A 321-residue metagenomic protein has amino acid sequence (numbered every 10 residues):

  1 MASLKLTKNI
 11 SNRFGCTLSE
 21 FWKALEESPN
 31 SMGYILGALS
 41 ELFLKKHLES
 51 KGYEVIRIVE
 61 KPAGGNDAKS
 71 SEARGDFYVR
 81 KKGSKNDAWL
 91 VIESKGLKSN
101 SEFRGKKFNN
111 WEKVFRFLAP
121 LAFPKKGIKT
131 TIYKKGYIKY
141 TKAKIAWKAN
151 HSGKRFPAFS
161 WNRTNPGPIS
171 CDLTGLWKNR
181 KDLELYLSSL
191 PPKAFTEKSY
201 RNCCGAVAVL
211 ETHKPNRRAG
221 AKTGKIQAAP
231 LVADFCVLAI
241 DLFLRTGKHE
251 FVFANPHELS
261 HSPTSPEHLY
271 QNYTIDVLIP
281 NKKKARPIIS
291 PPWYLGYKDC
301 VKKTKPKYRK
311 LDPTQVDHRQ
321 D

Functional and structural regions predicted by a protein language model:
M1-I56, E60-S70, K81-G83, E102-R104 (+4 more regions): Interdomain/boundary linker segments immediately adjacent to catalytic/signaling cores
P62, K98, E258: Residue-level detector of flexible, active-site-proximal loop/helix-junction positions within diverse enzyme catalytic
A68-E72, L231-V232: A short catalytic or substrate-binding loop motif that flags glycine-/basic-rich loops and adjacent residues that bind
S71, Y78-S94: Active-site beta-strand-loop-beta-strand hairpin of nuclease catalytic cores that positions key catalytic residues
A73-D76, S99-N100: Extended hydrophobic/aromatic segments used for targeting, binding, or gating
Y78, A239-D241, V252: Conserved hydrophobic/aromatic positions in well-ordered beta-strands
A88, K95-G247: Catalytic cores of nucleic-acid endonucleases
R245-D321: C-terminal/domain-terminus segments
